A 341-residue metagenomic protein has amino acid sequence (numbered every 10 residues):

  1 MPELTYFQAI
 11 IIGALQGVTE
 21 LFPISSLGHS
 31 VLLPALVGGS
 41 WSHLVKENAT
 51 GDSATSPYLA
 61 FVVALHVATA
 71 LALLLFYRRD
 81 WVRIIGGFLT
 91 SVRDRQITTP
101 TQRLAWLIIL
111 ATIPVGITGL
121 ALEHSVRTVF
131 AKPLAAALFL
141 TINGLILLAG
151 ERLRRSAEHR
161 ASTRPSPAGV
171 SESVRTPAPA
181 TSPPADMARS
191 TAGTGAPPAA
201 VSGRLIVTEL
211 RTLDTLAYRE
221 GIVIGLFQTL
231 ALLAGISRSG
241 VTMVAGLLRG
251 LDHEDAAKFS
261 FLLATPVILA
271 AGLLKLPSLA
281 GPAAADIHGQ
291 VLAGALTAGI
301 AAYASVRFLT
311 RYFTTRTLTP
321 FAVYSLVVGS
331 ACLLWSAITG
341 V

Functional and structural regions predicted by a protein language model:
M1-V341: Multi-pass membrane proteins that catalyze or facilitate reactions on polyprenyl-/lipid-phosphate substrates and their
